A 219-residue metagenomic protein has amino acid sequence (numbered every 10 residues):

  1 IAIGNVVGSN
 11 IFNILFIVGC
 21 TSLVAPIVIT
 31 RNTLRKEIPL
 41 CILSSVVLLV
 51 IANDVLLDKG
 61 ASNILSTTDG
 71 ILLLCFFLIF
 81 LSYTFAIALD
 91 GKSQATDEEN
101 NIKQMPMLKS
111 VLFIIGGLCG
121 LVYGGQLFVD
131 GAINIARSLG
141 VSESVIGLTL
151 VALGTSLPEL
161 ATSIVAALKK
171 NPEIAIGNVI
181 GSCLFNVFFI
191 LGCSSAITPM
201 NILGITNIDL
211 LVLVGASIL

Functional and structural regions predicted by a protein language model:
I1-L219: Hydrophobic alpha-helical segments, chiefly the membrane-spanning helices and signal/signal-anchor peptides
